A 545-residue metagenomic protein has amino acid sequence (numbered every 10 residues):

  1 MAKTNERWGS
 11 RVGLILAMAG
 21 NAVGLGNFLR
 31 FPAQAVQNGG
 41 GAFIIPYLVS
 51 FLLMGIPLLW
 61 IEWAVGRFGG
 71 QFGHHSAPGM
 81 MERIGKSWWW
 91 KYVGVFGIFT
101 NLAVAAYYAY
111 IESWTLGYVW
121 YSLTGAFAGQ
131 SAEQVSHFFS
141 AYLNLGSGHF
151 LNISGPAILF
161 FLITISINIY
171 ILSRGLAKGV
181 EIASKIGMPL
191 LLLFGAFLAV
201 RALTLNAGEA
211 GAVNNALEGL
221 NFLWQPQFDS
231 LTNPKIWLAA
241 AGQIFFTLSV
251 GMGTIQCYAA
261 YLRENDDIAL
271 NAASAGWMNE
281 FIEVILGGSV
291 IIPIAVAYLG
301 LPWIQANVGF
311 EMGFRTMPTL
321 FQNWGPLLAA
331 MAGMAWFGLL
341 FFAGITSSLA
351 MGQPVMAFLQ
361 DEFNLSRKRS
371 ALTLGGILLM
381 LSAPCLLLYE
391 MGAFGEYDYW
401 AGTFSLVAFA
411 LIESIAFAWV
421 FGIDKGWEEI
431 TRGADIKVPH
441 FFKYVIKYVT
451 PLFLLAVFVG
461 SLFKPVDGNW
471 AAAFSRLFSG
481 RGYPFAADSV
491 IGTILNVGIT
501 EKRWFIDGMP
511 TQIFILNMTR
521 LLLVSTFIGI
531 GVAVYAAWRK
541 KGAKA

Functional and structural regions predicted by a protein language model:
M1-L29, L58-W63, R67-V95, R263-D267 (+1 more regions): Membrane-interface "cap" regions at the ends of multi-pass membrane proteins
A2-E6, Q34-N38, F68, G73-F96 (+7 more regions): Inter-helical loop and helix-membrane interface segments of multi-pass membrane transporters/permeases
A2-V12, E181-I345, L349, E362-N364 (+3 more regions): Membrane-embedded translocation segments of transport machinery
E6, V36-W63, P156, L406 (+1 more regions): Extracellular loop-to-transmembrane helix junctions
G13-M18, L48, G94-I98, A128-S173 (+7 more regions): Transmembrane alpha-helical segments of multi-pass small-molecule transport proteins
G13-S50, G253-Q256, L270-A273, W277-E280 (+2 more regions): Transmembrane helix-boundary motif of multi-pass solute transporters/channels
R30-Y47, G66-G70, F96, W114 (+9 more regions): Transmembrane helix-loop boundary segments of multi-pass membrane transporters
F341-M351, A371-L381, A401-T431, V449-K464 (+1 more regions): Hydrophobic alpha-helical segments of multi-pass membrane transport proteins
